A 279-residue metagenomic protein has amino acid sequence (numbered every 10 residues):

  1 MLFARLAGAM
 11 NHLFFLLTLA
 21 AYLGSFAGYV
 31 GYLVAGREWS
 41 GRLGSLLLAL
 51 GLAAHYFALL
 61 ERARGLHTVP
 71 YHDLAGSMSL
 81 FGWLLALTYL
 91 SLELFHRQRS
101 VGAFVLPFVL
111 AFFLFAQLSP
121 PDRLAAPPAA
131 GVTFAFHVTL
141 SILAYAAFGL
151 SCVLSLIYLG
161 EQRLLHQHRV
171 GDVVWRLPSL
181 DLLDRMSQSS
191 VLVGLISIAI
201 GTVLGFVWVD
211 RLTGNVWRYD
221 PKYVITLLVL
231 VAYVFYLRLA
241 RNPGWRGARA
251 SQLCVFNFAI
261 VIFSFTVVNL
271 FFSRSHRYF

Functional and structural regions predicted by a protein language model:
M1-G8: N-terminal amphipathic/basic-hydrophobic helices that include classical n-h-c signal peptides and signal-anchor
N11-R123, T139-L164, L180-L212, R218-F279: Hydrophobic cores of alpha-helical transmembrane segments in multi-pass integral membrane proteins
P127-I142: Active-site glycine-rich loop that binds ribose-phosphate moieties when present
A129-A130, V173, T213-N215: Glycine-rich, flexible loop/turn motifs
H166-D181: Juxtamembrane inter-helical linkers in multi-pass membrane proteins
